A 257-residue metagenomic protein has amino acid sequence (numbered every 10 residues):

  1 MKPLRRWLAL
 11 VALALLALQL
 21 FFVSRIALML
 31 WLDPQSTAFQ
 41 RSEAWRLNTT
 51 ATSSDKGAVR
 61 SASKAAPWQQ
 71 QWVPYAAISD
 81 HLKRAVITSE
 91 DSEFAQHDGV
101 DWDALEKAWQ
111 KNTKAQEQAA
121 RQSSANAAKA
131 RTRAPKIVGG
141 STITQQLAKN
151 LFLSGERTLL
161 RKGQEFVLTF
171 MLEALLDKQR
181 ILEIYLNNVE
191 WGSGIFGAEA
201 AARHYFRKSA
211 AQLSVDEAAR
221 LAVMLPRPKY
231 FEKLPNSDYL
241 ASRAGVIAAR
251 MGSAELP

Functional and structural regions predicted by a protein language model:
K2-P257: Juxtamembrane regions of bacterial inner-membrane/periplasmic proteins, predominantly the peptidoglycan biogenesis
